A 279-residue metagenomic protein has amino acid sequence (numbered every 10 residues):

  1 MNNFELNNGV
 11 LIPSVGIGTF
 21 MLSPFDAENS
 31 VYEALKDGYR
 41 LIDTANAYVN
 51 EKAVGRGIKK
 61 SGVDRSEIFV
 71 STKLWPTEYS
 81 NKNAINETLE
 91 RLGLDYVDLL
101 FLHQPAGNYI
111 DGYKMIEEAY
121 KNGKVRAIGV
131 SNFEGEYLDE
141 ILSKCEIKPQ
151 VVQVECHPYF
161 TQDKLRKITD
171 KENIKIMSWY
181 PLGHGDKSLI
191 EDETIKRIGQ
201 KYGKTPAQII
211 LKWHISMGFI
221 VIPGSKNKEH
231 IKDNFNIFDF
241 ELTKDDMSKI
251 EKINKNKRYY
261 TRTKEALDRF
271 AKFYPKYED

Functional and structural regions predicted by a protein language model:
M1-I68, L182, Y277-D279: N-terminal binding-site loop/beta-alpha segment at the start of enzyme catalytic domains that lines or forms
L22-F25, A45-K52, W75-N81, P105-I110 (+2 more regions): Acidic-and-aromatic substrate-binding clefts and catalytic sites of carbohydrate-active enzymes
L22-L35, E78-G93, D111, E136-D139 (+1 more regions): Short, acidic/polar
Y39, L94-V97, V125, P149: A structural motif
R40-A45, S71-T72, F101, A127-G129 (+1 more regions): Short catalytic-loop micro-motif centered on adjacent basic/acidic residues
R65-E78, D98-P105, N132: A short, structured active-site edge motif that brings together acidic residues
N81-L102, E118-N122: CE4/NodB-like, metal-dependent polysaccharide N-deacetylase domain that modifies extracellular/periplasmic N-acetylated
Q104-D279: Beta/alpha (TIM)-barrel catalytic core signal, keyed to glycine-rich beta->alpha loops juxtaposed to Asp/Glu that bind
